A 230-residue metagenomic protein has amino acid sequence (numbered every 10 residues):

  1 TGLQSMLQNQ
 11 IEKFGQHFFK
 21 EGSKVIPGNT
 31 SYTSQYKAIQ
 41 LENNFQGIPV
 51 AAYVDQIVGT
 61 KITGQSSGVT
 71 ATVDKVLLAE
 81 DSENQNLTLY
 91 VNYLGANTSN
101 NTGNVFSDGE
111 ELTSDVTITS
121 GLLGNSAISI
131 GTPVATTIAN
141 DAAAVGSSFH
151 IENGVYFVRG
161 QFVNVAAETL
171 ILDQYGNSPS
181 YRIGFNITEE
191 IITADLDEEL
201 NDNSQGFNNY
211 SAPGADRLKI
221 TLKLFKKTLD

Functional and structural regions predicted by a protein language model:
T1-D230: Subunit-assembly interface segments of extracellular/virion macromolecular structures
